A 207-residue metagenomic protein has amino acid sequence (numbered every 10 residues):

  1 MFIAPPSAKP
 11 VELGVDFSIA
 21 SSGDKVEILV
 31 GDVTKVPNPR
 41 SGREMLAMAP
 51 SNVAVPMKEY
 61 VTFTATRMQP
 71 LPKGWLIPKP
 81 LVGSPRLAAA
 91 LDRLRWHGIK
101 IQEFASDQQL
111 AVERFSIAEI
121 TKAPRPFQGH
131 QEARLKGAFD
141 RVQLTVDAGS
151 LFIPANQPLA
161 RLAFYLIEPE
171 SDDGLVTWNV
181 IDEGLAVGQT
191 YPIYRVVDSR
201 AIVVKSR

Functional and structural regions predicted by a protein language model:
M1-V112, S116: Hard-cation-handling environments
Q69, K79, G83-P85, L91-W96 (+2 more regions): Catalytic centers of hydrolytic enzymes
